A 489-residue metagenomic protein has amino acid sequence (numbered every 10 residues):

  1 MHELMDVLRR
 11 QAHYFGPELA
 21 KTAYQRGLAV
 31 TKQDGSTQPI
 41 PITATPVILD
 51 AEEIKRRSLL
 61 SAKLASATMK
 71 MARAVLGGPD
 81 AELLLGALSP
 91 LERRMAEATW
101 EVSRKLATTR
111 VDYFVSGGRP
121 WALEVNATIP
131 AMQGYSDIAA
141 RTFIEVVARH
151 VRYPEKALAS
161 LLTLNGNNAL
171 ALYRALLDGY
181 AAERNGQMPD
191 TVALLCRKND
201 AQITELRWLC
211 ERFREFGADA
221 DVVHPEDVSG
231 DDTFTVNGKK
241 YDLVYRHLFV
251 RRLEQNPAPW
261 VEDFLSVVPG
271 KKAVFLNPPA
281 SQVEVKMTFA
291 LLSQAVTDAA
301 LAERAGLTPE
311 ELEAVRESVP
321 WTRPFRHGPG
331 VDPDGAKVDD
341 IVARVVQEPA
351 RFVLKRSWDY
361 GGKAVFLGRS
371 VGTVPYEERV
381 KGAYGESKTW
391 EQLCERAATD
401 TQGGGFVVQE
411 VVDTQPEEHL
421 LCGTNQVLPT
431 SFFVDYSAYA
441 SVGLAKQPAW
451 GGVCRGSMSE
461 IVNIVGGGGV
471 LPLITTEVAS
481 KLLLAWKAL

Functional and structural regions predicted by a protein language model:
M1-L489: Preference for protein termini
